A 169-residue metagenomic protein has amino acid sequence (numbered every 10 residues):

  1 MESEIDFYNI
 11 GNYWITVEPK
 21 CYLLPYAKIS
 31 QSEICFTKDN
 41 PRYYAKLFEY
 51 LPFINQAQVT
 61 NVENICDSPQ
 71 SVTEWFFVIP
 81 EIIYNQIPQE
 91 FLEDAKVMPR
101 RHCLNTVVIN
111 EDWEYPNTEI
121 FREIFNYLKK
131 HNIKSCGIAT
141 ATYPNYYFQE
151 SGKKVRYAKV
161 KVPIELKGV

Functional and structural regions predicted by a protein language model:
M1-V169: A solvent-exposed interaction/effector surface
